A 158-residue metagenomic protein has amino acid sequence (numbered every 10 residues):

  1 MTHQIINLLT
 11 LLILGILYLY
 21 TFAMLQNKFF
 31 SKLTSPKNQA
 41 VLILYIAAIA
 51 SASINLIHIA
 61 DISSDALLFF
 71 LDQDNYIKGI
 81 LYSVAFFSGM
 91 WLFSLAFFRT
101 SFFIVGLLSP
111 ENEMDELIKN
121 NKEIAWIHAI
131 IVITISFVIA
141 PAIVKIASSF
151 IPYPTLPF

Functional and structural regions predicted by a protein language model:
M1, F22-Q39, L68-F86: Hydrophobic alpha-helical transmembrane segments
M1-I16, K78-A96, F158: Alpha-helical transmembrane segments
I5-I16, A40-A60: Alpha-helical transmembrane segments of integral membrane proteins, especially early/N-terminal helices
L9-K28, L92-S109: Membrane-water interface of transmembrane alpha-helices
Q26-S31, Y76, V105-E113, V144 (+1 more regions): Extended intrinsically disordered, low-complexity coil regions enriched in Ser, Thr, Gly, Ala and often Pro
K32-A47, E113-H128: Membrane-interface segments at loop-to-transmembrane junctions
S51-D72, T134-T155: Alpha-helical transmembrane segments and their membrane-interface junctions in multi-pass membrane proteins
D61-D115: Membrane-proximal helix-loop-helix units in multi-pass membrane proteins
